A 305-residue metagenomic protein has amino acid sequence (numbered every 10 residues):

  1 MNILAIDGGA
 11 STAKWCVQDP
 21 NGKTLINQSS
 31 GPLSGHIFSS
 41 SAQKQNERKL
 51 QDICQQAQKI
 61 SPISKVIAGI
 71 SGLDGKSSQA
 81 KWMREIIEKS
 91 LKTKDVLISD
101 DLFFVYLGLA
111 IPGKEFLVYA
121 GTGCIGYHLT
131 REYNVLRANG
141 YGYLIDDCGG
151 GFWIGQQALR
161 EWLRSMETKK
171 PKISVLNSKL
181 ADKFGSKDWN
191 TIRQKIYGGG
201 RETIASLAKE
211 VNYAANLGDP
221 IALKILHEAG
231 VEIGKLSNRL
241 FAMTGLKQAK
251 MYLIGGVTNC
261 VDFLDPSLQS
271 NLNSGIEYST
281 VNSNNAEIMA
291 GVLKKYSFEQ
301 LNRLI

Functional and structural regions predicted by a protein language model:
M1-K65, L109-F116, L159-I305: ATP-binding/phosphotransfer module of carbohydrate and carboxylate kinases, centering on a glycine-rich
S11, G72-L73, T122-I125: Short glycine-rich anion-binding loops that position phosphate/pyrophosphate groups of nucleotides and phosphorylated
S34, Q55-S90, L97, L109-A110: Short beta-strand-loop/turn "lid" adjacent to the catalytic site in phosphate-handling enzymes
G72, G140-C148, I276-S283: A short glycine/serine-rich beta->alpha loop
D74-K76, F104-Y106, I125-G126, T258-V261: Short, active-site-adjacent cap segments at secondary-structure transitions
I87-L91, N134-G142, Q269-Y278: Glycine/charged-rich beta-loop-alpha catalytic/anionic-binding loops adjacent to active sites
K94-L117: Conserved phosphate-binding catalytic cores of ATP/NTP-utilizing and phosphoryl-transfer enzymes
G113-M166: Glycine-rich phosphate-binding loop of actin/hexokinase-like ATP-binding domains
